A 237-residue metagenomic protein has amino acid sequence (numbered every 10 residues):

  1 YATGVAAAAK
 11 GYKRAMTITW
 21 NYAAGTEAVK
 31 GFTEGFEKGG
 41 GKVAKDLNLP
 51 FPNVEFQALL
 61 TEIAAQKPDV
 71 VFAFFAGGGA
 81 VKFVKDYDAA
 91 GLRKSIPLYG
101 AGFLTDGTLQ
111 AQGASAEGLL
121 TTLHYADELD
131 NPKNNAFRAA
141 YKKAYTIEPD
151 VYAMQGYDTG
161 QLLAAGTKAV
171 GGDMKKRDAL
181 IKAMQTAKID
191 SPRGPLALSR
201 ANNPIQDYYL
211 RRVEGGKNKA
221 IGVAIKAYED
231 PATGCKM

Functional and structural regions predicted by a protein language model:
Y1-M237: Extracytosolic ligand-binding ectodomains
